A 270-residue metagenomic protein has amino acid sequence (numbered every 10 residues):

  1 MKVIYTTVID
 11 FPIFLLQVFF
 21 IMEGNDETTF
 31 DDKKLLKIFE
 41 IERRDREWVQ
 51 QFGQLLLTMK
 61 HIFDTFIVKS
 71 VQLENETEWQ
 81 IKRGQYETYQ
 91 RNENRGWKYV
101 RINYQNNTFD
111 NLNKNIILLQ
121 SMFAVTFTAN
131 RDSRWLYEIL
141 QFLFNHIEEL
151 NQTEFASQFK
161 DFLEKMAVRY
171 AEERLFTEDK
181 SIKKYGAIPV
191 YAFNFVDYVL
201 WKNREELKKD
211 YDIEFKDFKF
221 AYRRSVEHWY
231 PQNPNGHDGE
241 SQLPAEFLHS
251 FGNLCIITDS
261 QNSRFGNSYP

Functional and structural regions predicted by a protein language model:
M1-P270: Flexible coil/loop and intrinsically disordered segments
